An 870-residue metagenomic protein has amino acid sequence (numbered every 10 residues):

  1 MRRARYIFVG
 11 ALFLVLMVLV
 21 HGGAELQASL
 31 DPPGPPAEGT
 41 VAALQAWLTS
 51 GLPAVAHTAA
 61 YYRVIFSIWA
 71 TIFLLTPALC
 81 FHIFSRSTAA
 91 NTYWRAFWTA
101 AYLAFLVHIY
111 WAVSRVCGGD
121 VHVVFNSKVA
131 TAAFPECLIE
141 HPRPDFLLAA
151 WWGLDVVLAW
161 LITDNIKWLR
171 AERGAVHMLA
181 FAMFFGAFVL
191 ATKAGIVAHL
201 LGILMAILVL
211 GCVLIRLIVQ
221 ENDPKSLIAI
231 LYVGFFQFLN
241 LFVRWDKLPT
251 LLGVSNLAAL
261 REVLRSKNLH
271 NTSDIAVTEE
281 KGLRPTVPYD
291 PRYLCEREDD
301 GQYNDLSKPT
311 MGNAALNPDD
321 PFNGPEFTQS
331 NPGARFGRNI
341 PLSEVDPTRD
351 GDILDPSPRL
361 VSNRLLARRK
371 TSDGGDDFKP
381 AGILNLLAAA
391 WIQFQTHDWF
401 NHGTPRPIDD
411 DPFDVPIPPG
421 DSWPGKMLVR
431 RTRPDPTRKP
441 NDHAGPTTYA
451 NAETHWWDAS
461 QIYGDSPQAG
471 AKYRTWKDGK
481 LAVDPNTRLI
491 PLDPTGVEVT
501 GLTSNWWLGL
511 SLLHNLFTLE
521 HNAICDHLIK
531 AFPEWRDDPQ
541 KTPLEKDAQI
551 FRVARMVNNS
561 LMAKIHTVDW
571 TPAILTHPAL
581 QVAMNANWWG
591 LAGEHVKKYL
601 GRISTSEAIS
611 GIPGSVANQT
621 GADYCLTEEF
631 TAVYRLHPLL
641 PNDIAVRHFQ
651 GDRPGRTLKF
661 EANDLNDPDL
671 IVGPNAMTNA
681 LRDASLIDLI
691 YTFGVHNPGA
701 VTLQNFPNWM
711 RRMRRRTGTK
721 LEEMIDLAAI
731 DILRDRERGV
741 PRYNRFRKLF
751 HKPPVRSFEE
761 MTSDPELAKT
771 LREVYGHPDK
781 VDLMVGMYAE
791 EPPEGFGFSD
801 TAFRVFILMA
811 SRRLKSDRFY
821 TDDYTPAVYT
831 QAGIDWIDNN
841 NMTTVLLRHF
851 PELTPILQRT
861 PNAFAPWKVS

Functional and structural regions predicted by a protein language model:
R2-I228: Membrane-embedded alpha-helical bundles that constitute the cytochrome b-like, heme-associated redox core of multi-pass
L52-A56, P494, P543: Intrinsically disordered, low-complexity acidic Ser/Thr-rich regulatory segments
Y93-A96, L103-F105, I109-Y110, E722-E760: Long, well-ordered mid-to-C-terminal structural blocks that present hydrophobic/aromatic surfaces
S226-H527, F532, D537-K541, R552-A729 (+4 more regions): N-terminal accessory/cap region of cofactor-dependent oxidoreductases and related radical enzymes
K546: Acidic, glycine-enriched active-site microenvironments
Q549: Catalytic cores of extracellular degradative/oxidative enzymes
R756-V774: Short linear, low-complexity motifs centered on an aromatic residue
